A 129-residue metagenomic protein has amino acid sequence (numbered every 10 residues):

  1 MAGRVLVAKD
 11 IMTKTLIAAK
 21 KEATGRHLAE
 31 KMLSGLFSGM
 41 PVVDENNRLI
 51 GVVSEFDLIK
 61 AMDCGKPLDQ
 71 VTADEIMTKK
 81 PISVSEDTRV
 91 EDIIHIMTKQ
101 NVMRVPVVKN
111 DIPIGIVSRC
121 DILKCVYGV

Functional and structural regions predicted by a protein language model:
M1-V129: Tandem CBS (Cystathionine beta-synthase) repeat/Bateman regulatory domains
